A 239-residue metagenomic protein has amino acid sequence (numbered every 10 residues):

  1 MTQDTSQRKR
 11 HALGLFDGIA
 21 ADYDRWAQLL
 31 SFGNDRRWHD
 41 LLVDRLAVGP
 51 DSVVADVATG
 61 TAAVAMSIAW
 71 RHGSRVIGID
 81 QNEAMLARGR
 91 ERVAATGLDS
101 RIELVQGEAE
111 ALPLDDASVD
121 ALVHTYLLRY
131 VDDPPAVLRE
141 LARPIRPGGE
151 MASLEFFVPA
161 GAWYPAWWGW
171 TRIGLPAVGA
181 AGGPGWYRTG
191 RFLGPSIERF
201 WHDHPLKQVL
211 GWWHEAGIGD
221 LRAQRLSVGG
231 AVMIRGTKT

Functional and structural regions predicted by a protein language model:
M1-A47, A63-S67, G190-P195: Conserved class I S-adenosyl-L-methionine
V53, G148-E150: Short glycine-centered segments of the SAM/dcSAM-binding site in methyltransferase folds
V53-A111: Class I SAM-dependent methyltransferase SAM/SAH-binding core
E110-A121: A short acidic, Gly/Pro-enriched loop at the edge of an enzyme's catalytic core that lines a small-molecule cofactor
D120-P134: A short SAM/SAH-binding and catalytic strip from SAM-dependent methyltransferases
P135-P147: A short glycine-rich, Lys/Arg-flanked "PGG" loop and its adjoining helix->strand segment in the class I
L154, V158-W212, R222: C-terminal alpha-helical "lid/dimerization" subdomain adjacent to the S-adenosyl-L-methionine
A216-T239: Core SAM-dependent methyltransferase catalytic element
